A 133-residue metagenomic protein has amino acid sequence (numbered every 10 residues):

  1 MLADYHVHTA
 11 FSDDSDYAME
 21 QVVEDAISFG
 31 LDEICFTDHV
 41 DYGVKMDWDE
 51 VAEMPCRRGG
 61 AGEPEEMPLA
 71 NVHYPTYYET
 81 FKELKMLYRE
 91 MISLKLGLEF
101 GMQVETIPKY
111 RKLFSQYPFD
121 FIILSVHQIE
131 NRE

Functional and structural regions predicted by a protein language model:
M1-V104: An N-terminally biased module of ancient metal coordination in phosphate/nucleic-acid-related enzymes
E24, K112-P118: Short, surface-exposed basic-aromatic patches at helix termini and helix-loop junctions that form
I34-T37, F119-I129: Non-cysteine beta-strand/loop elements that form the S-adenosyl-L-methionine
V104-F114: Distinct, well-ordered alpha-helical segments
E133: Surface-exposed cleft-lining segments at the edges of enzyme active sites
